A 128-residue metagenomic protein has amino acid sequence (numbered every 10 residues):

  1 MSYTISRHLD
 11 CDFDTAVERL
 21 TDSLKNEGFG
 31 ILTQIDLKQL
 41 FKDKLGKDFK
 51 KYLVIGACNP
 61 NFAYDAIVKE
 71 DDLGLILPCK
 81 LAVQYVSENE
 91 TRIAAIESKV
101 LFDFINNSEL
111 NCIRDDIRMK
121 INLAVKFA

Functional and structural regions predicted by a protein language model:
M1-E27: Terminal, regulation- and interaction-focused segments at domain boundaries
M1-Y3, K25, K47-K50, V86: Short glycine-enriched loop/turn motifs at secondary-structure junctions
D10-D12, C58, Q84, I96: Solvent-exposed residues in well-ordered beta-strands and their adjoining turns, especially edge/terminal strands
T21, K38-Q39, N122: Short glycine-/small-residue-rich flexible loop motifs, especially phosphate/cofactor-binding loops
N26, D43-K44, F127: Residues at alpha-helix termini
G30, D36-C79: Compact, glycine-rich, soluble single-domain proteins
A82-N106: Beta-strand/loop substructures that line and gate deep hydrophobic ligand-binding cavities in soluble
F104-A128: Well-ordered alpha/beta subsegment
